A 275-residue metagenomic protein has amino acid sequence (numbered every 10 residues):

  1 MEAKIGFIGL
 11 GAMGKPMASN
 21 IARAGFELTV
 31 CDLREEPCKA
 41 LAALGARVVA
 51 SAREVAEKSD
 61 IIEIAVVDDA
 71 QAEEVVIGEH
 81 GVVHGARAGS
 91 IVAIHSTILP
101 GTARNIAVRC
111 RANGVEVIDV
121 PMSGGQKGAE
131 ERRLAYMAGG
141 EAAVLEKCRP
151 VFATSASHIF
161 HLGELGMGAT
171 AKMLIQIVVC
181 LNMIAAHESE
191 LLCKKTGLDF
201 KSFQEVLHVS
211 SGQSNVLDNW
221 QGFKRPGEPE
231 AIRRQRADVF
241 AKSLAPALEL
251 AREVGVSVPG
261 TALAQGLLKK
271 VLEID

Functional and structural regions predicted by a protein language model:
M1-A65, S90, Q126, H161: NAD(P)+-binding Rossmann beta1-loop-alpha1 motif at the extreme N-terminus of oxidoreductases
I5, T97-Q176: Rossmann-fold dinucleotide-binding core
L28, V48, E116-I118, I159 (+2 more regions): Hydrophobic beta-strand scaffold residues
A52-I64, D68-E116: Rossmann-fold NAD(P) dinucleotide-binding segment
M167-D275: Helical "substrate-binding/catalytic lid" subdomain of Rossmann-like NAD(P)-dependent dehydrogenases/reductases
